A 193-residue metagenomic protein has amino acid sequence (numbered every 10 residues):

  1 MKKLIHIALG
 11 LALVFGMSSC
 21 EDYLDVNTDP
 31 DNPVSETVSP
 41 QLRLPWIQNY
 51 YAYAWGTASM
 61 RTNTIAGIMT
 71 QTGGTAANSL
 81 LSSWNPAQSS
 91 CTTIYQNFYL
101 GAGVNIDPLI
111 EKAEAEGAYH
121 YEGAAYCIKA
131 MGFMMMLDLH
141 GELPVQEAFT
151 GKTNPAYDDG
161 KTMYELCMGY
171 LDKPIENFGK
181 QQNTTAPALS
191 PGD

Functional and structural regions predicted by a protein language model:
M1, C20-D22, I47, A130 (+1 more regions): Terminal processing/anchoring signals of secreted or surface-associated proteins and related intramolecular
M1-K2, P108: Short intrinsically disordered, low-complexity coil segments enriched in acidic
K3-G10: Sec-dependent signal peptide recognition, specifically the positively charged N-region followed immediately by
L9, Q48-W55, E114, Q182: Generic secondary-structure transition motif, activating predominantly at the C-termini of alpha-helices
V14-M17: Bacterial Sec-type N-terminal signal peptides, specifically the leucine/valine-rich hydrophobic h-region
C20-T72, N85: Membrane-proximal, proline-rich intrinsically disordered regions
V38, G73-D193: Structured, solvent-exposed acidic/aromatic patches
